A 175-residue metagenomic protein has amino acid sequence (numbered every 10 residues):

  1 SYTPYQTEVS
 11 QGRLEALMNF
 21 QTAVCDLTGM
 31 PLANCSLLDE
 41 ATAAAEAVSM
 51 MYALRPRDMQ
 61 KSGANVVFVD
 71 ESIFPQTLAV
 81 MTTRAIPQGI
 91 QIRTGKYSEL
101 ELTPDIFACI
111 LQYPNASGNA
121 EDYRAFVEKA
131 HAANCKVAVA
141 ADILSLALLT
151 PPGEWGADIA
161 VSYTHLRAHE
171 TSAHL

Functional and structural regions predicted by a protein language model:
S1-D105: PLP-dependent aspartate aminotransferase-fold enzymes
T42-A47, N119-A120, L146-A147: Short glycine/serine/threonine-rich phosphate/pyrophosphate-binding segments that cradle anionic phosphate groups
D70, A140, S162-Y163: Generic beta-sheet signal
M81, F126, T164: Aromatic/hydrophobic pocket-lining residues that form π-stacking "cages" and hydrophobic walls in ligand
I86, H131, G153: Anion (oxyanion) recognition and catalysis
R93-S145: Active-site phosphate-binding strand-loop segment of PLP-dependent enzymes
G156-I159: Glycine-enriched alpha-helix->loop->beta-strand junction motifs that scaffold or abut catalytic
T164-T171: Conserved small/polar residues in nucleotide/adenosyl-binding loops
